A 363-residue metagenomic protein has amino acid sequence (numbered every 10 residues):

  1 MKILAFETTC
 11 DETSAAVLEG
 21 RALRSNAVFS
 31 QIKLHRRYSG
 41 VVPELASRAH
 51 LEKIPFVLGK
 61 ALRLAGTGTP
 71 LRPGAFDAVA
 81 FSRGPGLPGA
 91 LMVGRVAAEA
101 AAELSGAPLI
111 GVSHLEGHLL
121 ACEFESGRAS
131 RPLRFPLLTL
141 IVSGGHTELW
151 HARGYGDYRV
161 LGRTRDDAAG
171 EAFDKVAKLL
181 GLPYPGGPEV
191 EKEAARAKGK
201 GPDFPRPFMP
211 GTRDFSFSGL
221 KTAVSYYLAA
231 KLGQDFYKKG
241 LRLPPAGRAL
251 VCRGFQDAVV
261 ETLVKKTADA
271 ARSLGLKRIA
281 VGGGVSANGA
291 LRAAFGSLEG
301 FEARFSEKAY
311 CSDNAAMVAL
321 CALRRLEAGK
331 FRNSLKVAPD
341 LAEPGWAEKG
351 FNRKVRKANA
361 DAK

Functional and structural regions predicted by a protein language model:
M1-A358, K363: Acidic, glycine-enriched active-site microenvironments
